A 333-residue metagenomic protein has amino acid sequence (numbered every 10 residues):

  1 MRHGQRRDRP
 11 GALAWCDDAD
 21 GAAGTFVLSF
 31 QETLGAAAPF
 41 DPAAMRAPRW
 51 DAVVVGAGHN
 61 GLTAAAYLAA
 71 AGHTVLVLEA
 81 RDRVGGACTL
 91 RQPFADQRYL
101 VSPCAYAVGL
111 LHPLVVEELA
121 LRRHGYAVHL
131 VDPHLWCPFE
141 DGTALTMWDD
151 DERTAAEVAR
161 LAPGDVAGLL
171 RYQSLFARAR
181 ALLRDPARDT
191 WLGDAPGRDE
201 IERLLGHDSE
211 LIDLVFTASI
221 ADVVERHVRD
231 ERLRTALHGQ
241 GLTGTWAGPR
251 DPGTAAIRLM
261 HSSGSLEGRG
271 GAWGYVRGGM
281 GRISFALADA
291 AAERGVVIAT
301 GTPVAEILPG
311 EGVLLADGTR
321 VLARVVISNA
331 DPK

Functional and structural regions predicted by a protein language model:
R6, L13-A52, A70-A71, L192: Extreme N-terminal leader/targeting segments of oxidoreductases
P48-W50, A316-V325: Core beta-strand elements of the Rossmann-like FAD/NAD(P) dinucleotide-binding domain in flavoenzyme oxidoreductases
W50-V77: N-terminal Rossmann-like FAD-binding beta1-loop-alpha1 element of flavoenzymes
A70-F94: Glycine-rich FAD pyrophosphate-binding loop
P93-H134: N-terminal FAD cofactor-binding segment of flavoenzymes
E140-P252: Rossmann-like flavin
H261-E306, G310: Helical element adjacent to the flavin cofactor pocket in flavoenzyme catalytic cores
S328-K333: Flavin (primarily FAD) binding-site architecture
